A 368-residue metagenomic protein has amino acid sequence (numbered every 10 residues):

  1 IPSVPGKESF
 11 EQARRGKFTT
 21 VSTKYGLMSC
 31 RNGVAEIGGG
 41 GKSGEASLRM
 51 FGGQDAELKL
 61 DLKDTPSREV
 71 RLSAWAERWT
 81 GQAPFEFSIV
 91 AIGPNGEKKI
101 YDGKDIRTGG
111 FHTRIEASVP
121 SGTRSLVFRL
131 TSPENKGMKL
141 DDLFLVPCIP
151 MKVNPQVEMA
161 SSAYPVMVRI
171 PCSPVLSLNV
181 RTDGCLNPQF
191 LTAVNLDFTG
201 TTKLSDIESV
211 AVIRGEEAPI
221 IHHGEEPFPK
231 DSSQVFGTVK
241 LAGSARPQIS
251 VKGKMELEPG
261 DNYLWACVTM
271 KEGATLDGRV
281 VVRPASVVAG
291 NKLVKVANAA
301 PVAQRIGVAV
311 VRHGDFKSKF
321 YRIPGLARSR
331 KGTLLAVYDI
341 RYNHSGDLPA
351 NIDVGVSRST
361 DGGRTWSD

Functional and structural regions predicted by a protein language model:
Q12-A46: Extracellular glycan-recognition surfaces and repeat-rich motifs
E45-S67, R114, P171-D183, F320: Short beta-strands within extracellular/lumenal beta-sheet-rich domains
P66-S67, E77-F85, E134-K136, F198-S205 (+1 more regions): Extended, low-complexity, turn-rich repeat/linker tracts enriched in Gly/Pro/Ser/Thr and Asp/Glu that occur
G96-T123, R246-Q248: Extracellular carbohydrate recognition and processing domains and analogous Trp-centered ligand-binding platforms
F128-K136, V268-E272: Short beta-strand-plus-loop segments that form exposed binding edges in beta-rich domains
T131-P147, P188: Extracellular carbohydrate recognition
I149-R305: Exposed, polar/acidic Ser/Thr-rich sequence context and nearby capping/turn residues that mark flexible linkers
P229, T238, G260, T269 (+1 more regions): Asp-box/BNR beta-propeller blade signature and adjacent active/binding-site loops in extracellular glycan-interacting
